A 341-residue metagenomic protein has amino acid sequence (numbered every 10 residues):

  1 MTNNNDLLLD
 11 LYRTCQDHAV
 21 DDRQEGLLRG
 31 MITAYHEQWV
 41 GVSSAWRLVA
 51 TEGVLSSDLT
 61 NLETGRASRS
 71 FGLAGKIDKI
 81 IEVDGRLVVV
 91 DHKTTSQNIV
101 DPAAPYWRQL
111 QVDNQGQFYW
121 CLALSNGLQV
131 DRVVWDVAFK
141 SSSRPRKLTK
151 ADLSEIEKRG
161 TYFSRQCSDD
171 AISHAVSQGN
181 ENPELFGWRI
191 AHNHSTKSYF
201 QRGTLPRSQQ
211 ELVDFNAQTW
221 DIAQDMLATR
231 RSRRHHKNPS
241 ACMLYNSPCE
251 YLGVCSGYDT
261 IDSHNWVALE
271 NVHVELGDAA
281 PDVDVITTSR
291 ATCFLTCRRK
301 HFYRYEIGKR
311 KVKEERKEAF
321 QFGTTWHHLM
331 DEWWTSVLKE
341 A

Functional and structural regions predicted by a protein language model:
M1-A341: RecB-family 4Fe-4S metal-dependent nuclease core
